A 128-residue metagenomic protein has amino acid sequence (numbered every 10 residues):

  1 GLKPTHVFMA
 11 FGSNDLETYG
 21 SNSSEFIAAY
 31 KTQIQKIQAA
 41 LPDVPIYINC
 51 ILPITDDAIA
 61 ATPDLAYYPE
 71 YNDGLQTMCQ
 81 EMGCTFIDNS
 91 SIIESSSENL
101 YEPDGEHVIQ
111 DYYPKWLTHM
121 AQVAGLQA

Functional and structural regions predicted by a protein language model:
G1-E25, L52-T55: Oxyanion-hole/transition-state-stabilizing segment in secreted/luminal serine hydrolases and related acyltransferases
G1-K3, Q33-A39: Short amphipathic alpha-helices and their capping/turn segments at secondary-structure boundaries
T5-F11, P45-C50, T85-D88: Structural recognition of the beta-strand scaffold that forms the well-ordered cores of secreted hydrolase catalytic
E25, A29, Y67-E70: Alpha-helical initiation/capping and key positions within long helical/coiled-coil segments
A29-Y30, L41, C50: Internal catalytic-core helix/loop-beta-alpha segment that presents or stabilizes conserved functional determinants
Y30-Q35, N72, Q76: Generic structural signal for well-ordered alpha-helices, preferentially at hydrophobic/aromatic core positions
A40-P42, M82: Helix C-cap/helix->beta junction micro-motif
L52-A128: Catalytic His-Asp segment of secreted/periplasmic serine-dependent ester chemistry enzymes
